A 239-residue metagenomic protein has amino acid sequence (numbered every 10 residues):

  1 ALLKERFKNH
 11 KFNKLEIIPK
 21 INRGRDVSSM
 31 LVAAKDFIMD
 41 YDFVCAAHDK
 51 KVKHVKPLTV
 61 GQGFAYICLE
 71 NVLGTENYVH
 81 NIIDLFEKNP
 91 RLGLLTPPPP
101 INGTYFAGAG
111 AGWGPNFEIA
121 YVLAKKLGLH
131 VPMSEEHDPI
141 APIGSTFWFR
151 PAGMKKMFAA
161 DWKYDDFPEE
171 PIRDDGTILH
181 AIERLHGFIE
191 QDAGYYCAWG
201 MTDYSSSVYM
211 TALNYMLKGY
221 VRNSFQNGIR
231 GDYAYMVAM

Functional and structural regions predicted by a protein language model:
A1-M239: ER/Golgi luminal nucleotide-sugar-dependent glycosyltransferases, focusing on the catalytic module
